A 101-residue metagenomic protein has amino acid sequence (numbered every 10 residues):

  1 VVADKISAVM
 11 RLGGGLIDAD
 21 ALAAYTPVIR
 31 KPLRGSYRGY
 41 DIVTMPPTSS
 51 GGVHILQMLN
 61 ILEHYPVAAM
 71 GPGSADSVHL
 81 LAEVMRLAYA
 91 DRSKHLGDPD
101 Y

Functional and structural regions predicted by a protein language model:
V1-Y101: Feature marks proteins synthesized as precursors that undergo proteolytic processing into two chains
